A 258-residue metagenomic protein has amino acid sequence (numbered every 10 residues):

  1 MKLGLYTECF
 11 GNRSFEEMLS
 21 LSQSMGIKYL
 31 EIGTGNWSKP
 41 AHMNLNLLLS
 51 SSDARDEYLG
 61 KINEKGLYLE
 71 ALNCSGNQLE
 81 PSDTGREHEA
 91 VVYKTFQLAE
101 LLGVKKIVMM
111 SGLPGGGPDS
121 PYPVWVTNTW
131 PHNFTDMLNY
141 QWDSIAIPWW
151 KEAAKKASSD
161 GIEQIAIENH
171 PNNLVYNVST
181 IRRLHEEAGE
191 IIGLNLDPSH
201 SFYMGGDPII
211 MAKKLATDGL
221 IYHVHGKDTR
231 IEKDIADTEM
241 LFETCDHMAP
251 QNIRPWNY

Functional and structural regions predicted by a protein language model:
M1-R13: Boundary/entry segment of secreted carbohydrate-active catalytic domains
K2, Y29-L30, L72, H132 (+1 more regions): Acidic/histidine-rich catalytic cores of soluble enzymes
C9-G11, T34-N36, S75-Q78, S111-G115 (+3 more regions): Active-site-proximal loop/turn and secondary-structure-junction residues that shape catalytic pockets, frequently
G11-S24, R55-Y58, R86-Q97, M204-L215: Short, acidic/polar
E16-S38, L102-K106: Catalytic domains of carbohydrate-active enzymes, especially glycoside hydrolases
E17, D56-K65, Q78-G193: Active-site acidic/histidine proton-transfer and metal-coordination neighborhood in alpha/beta enzyme cores
I32-E57, P114-P118: Glycine-rich, proline-tolerant flexible connector loops at the mouths of alpha/beta enzymes
L45-S50, G115-W130, T238-D246: Aromatic- and acidic-residue-enriched segments that line the glycan-binding/catalytic groove of carbohydrate-active
